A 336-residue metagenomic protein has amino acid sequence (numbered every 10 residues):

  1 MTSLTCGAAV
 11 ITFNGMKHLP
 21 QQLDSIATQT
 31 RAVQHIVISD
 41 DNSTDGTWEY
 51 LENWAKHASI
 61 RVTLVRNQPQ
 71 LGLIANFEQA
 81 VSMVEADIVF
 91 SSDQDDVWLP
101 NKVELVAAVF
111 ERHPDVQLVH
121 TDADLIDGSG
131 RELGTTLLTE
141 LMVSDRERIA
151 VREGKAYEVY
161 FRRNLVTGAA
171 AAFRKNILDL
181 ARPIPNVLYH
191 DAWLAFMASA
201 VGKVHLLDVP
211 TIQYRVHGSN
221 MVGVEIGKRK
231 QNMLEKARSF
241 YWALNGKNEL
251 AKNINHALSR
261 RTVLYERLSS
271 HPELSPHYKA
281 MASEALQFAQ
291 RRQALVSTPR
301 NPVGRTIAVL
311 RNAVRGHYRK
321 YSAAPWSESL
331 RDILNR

Functional and structural regions predicted by a protein language model:
M1-Q231, L330: Nucleotide-sugar donor-binding/catalytic module of glycosyltransferases that assemble extracellular/cell-envelope
Y160-F161, N186-L188, A192, V204 (+1 more regions): C-terminal subregions of glycosyltransferases and related glycan-biosynthesis enzymes
